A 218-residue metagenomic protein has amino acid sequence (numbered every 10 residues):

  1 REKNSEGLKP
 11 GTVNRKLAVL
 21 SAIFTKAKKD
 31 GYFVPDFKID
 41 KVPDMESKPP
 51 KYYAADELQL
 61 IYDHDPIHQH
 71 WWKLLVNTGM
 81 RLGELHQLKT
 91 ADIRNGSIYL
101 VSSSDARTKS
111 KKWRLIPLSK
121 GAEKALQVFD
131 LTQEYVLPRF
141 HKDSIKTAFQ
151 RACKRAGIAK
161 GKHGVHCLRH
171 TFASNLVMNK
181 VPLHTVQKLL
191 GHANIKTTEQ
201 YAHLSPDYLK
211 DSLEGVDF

Functional and structural regions predicted by a protein language model:
E2-I39, G79-G83, A148-R151: N-terminal DNA-binding recognition helix of tyrosine site-specific recombinases/integrases
N14, F33-P35, D40-L82, H86: Basic, Lys/Arg- and aromatic-enriched nucleic-acid-binding interface segment
S21-F24, K28, Q69, P206-L209: C-terminal flanking helix
Y52, S102-R107, E123, L190 (+1 more regions): Catalytic-site neighborhood detector that most strongly recognizes the C-terminal catalytic loop/helix of tyrosine
E57-L60, R114-P117, V128, H203-F218: DNA/chromatin major-groove-contacting recognition/catalytic segments
D63-D65, T78, I116, L131-Y135 (+2 more regions): Short, basic (Lys/Arg/His-rich) helix/loop patches that form interaction surfaces in the mid-to-C-terminal regions
T78, G83, Q87-L126: Conserved tyrosine-mediated DNA breakage-rejoining catalytic core shared by Y-recombinases
R107-R151: C-terminal catalytic core of Y-nucleophile DNA break-rejoin enzymes
